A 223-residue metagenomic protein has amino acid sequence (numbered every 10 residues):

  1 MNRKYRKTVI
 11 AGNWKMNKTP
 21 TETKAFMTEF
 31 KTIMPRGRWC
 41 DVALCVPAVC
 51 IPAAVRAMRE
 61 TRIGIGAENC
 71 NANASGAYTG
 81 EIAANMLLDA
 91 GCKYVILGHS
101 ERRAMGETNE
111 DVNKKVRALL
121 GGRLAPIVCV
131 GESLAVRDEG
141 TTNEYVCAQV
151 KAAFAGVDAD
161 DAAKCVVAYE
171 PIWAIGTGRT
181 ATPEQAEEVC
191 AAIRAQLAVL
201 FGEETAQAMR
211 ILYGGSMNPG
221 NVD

Functional and structural regions predicted by a protein language model:
M1-D223: Active-site loop-to-helix "anion-binding N-cap" substructures in soluble metabolic enzymes
